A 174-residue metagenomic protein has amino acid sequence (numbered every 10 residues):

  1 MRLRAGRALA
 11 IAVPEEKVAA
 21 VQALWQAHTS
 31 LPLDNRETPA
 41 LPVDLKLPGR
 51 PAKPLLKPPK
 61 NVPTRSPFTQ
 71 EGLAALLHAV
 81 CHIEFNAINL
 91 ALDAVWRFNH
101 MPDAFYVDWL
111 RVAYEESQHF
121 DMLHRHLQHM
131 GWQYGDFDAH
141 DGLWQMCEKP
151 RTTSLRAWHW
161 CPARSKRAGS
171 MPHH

Functional and structural regions predicted by a protein language model:
M1-H174: Non-heme di-metal
